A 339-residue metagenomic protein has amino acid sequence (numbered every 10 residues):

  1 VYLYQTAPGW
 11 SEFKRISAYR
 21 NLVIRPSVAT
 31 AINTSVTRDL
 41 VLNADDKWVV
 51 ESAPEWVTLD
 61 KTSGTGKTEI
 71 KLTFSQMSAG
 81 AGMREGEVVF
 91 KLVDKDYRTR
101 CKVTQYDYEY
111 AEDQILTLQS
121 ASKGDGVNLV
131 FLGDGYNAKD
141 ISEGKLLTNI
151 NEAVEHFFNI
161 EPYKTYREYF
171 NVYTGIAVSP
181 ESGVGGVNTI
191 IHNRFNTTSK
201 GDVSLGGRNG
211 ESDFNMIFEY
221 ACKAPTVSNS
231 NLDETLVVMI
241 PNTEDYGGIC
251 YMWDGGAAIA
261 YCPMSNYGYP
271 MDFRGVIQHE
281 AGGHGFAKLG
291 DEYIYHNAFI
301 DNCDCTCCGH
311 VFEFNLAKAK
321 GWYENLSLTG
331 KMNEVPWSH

Functional and structural regions predicted by a protein language model:
V1-N21: Solvent-exposed loop and capping/linker segments of extracellular ligand-binding repeat ectodomains
N21-L42: Beta-sheet-dominated interaction scaffolds and their linkers
L22, N43-K71: Surface-exposed binding patches on compact interaction domains or structured appendages
E69-E85: Extracellular/luminal low-complexity segments enriched in Ser/Thr/Pro
G82-D94: A short beta-strand micro-motif common to beta-rich folds, especially ectodomain repeats
Y108-L232, T243-D245: Propeptide-to-catalytic entry region of secreted or membrane-anchored zinc metalloproteases
S142-L146, G256-A281: Short pre-active-site segment immediately N-terminal to the catalytic Zn-binding motif
G290-H339: Replace "(M1/M4/M9/M12/WLM)" with "(e.g., M1/M4/M8/M9/M12/M26/WLM)" and add "not limited to" to clarify scope
